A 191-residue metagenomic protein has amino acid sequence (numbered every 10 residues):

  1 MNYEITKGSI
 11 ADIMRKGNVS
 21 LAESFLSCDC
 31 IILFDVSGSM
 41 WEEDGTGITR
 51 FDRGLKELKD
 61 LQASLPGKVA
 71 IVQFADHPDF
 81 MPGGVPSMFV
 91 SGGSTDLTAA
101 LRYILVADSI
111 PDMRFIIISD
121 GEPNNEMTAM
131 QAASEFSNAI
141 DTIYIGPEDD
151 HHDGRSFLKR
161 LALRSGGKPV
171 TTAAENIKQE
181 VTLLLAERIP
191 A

Functional and structural regions predicted by a protein language model:
M1-I32, V36-D44, A191: Acidic, polar low-complexity linker/tail segments
I10, L26-C30, G38-V69, F89: …and closely analogous acidic/polar surface helices at protein-protein or active-site interfaces in A-domain-like
D29-I31, D112-I116: Structural motif
V36, D120-G121: Active-site metal-binding loops of divalent metal-dependent hydrolases
M40-E43, A63, K68-P111, L163: Short, charged loop segments at secondary-structure junctions
V69-I71, F115, I140: Hydrophobic/aromatic residues located in beta-strands of well-ordered beta-sheets within soluble catalytic
M88-S91, T95, G121-R164, V170-A173 (+1 more regions): VWA/integrin I-like adhesion module and closely mimicked acidic/polar interface patches used
A173-A191: C-terminal "exit" segments of structured domains
